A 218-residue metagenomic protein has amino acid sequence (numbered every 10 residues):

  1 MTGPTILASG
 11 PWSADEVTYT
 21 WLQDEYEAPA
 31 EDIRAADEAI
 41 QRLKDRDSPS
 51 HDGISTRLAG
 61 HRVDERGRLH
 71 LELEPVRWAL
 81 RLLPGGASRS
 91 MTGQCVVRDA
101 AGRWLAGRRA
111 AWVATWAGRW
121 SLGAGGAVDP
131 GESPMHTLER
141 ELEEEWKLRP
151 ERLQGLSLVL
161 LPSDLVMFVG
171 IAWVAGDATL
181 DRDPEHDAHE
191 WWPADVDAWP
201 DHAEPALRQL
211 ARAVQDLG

Functional and structural regions predicted by a protein language model:
M1-W120, G126-R140, L148-A178, R212-G218: N-terminal leader/linker segments that precede catalytic domains of diphosphate-processing enzymes
L180-A213: NUDIX/MutT-family hydrolases
